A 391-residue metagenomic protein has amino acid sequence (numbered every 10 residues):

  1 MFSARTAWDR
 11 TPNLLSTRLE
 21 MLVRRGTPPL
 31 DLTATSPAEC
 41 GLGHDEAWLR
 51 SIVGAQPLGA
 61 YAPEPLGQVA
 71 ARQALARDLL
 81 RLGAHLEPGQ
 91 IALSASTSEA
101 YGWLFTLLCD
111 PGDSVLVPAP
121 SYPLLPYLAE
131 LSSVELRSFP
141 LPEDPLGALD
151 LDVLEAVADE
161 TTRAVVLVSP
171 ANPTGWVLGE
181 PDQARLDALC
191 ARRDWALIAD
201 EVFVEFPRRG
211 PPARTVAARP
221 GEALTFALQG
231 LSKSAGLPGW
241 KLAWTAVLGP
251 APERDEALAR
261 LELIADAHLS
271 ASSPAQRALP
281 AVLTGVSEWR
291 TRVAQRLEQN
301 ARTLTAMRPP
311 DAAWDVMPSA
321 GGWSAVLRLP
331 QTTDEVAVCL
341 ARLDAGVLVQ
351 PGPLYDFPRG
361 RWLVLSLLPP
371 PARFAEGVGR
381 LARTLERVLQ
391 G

Functional and structural regions predicted by a protein language model:
R5-S96, W103, V153, S270 (+2 more regions): N-terminal small-domain helix-loop-helix segment of the aminotransferase-like
G59-A188, V204-R219, F226, F374 (+2 more regions): Conserved core of the PLP fold type I
H85, E155, T333, L343-Q350 (+1 more regions): PLP-dependent enzyme catalytic core of the Aspartate aminotransferase-like
V117, S138, L197-A199, V349-P351: Hydrophobic residues in well-ordered beta-strands that form the structural core
S132, R192-R193, A345, V388: Helix C-cap/helix->beta junction micro-motif
A218-E298: Conserved core segment of the aminotransferase class I/II
Q276, P280, R296-T305, D315-L329 (+1 more regions): Conserved glycine-rich beta-strand-loop-beta hairpin in the small C-terminal domain of fold type I
